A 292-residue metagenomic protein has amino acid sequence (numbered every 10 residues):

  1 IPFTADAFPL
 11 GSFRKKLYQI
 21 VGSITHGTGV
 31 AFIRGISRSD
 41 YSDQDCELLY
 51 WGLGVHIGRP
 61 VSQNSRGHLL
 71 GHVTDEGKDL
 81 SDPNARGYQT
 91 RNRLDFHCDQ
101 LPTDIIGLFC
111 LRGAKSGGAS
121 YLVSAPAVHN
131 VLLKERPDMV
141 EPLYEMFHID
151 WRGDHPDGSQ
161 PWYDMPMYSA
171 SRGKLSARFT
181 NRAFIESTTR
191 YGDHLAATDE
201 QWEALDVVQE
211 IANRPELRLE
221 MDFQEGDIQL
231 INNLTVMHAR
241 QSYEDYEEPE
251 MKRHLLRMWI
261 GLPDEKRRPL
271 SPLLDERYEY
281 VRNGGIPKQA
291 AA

Functional and structural regions predicted by a protein language model:
I1-F13, Y18-Q19, H26, A31 (+4 more regions): Active-site environment of non-heme Fe oxygenases that use a 2-His-1-carboxylate facial triad
Q44-W51, L122-S124: "Short basic amphipathic alpha-helical interaction patches in structured regions
Y50-V61: A short alpha->loop->secondary-structure connector
